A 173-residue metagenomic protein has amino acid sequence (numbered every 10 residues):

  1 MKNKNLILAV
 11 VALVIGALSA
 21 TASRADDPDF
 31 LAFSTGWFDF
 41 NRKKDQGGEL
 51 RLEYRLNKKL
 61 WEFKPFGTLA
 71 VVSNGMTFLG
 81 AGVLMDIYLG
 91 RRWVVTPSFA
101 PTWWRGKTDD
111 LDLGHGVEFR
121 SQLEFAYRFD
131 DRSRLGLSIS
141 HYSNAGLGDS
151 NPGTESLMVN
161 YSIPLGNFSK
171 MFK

Functional and structural regions predicted by a protein language model:
M1-D27, G166-K173: Cleavable N-terminal export/targeting peptides
S23-L56, N167-M171: Outer-membrane beta-barrel initiation region
D29-D39, E62-S73, P97-W103, L137-S143: Transmembrane beta-strand segments that form the barrel wall of outer-membrane beta-barrel proteins
D29-L31, K59-K64, R91-V95, D131-L137 (+1 more regions): Repeated loop/turn-to-beta-strand initiation elements of outer-membrane beta-barrel proteins
F38-G48, L69-G80, L89-R91, D110 (+2 more regions): Solvent-exposed loop/turn segments connecting transmembrane beta-strands in outer-membrane beta-barrel proteins
G48, P152-K173: Outer-membrane beta-barrel "beta-signal"
L50-Y54, A81-V83, L123, V159-Y161: Membrane-embedded beta-strands of outer-membrane beta-barrel proteins, especially the hydrophobic/small aromatic
Y54-K58, M85-I87, Y127, I163-L165: Residue-level signature of outer-membrane beta-barrel architecture
